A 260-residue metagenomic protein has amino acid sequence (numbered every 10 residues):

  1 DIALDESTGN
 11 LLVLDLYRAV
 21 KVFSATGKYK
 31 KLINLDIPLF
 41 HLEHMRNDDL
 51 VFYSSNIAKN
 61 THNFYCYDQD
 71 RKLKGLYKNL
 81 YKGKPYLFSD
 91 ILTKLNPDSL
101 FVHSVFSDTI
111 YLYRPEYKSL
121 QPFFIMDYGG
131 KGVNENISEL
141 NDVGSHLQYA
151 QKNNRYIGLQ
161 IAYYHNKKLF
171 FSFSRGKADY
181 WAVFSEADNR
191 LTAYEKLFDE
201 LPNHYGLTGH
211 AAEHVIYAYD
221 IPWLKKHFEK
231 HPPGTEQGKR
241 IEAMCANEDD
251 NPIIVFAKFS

Functional and structural regions predicted by a protein language model:
D1-S260: Eukaryotic scaffold repeat domains enriched in small/polar residues
